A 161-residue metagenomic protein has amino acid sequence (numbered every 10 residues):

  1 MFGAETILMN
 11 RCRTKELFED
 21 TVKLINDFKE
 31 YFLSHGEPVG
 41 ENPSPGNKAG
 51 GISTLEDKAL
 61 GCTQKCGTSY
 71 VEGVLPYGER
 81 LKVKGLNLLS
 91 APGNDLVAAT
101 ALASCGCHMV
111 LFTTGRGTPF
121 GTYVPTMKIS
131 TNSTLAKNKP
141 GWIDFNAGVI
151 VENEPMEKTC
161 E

Functional and structural regions predicted by a protein language model:
M1-E161: Anaerobic metallocofactor- and corrinoid-dependent redox/one-carbon enzyme cores, especially those from methanogenesis
